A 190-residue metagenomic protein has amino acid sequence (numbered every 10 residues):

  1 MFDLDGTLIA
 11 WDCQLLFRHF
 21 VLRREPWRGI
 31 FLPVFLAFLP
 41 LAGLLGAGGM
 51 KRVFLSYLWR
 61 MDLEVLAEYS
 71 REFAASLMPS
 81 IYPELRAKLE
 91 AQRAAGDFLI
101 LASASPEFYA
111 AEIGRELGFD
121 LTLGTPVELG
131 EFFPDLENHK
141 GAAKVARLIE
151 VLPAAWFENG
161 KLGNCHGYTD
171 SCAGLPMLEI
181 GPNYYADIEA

Functional and structural regions predicted by a protein language model:
M1-L45: Active-site neighborhood of HAD-like aspartate-dependent phosphohydrolases
P33, A37-L63, L121-T122: Short, compositionally biased "basic patch" segments
M50-P83: Metal-dependent phosphoesterase signature
A75-A190: C-terminal cap/substrate-recognition subdomain and adjoining C-terminal extension of metal-dependent phosphatase-like
